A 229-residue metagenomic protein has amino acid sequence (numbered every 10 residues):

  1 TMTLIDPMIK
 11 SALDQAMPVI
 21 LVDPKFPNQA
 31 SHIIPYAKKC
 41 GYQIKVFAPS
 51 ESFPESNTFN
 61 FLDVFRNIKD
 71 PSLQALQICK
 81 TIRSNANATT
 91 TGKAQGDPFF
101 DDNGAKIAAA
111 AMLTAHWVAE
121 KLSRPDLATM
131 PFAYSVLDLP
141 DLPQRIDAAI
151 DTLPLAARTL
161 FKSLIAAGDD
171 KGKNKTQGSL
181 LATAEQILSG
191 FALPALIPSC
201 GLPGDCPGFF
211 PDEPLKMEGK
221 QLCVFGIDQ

Functional and structural regions predicted by a protein language model:
T1-Q229: P-loop NTPase motor domains
